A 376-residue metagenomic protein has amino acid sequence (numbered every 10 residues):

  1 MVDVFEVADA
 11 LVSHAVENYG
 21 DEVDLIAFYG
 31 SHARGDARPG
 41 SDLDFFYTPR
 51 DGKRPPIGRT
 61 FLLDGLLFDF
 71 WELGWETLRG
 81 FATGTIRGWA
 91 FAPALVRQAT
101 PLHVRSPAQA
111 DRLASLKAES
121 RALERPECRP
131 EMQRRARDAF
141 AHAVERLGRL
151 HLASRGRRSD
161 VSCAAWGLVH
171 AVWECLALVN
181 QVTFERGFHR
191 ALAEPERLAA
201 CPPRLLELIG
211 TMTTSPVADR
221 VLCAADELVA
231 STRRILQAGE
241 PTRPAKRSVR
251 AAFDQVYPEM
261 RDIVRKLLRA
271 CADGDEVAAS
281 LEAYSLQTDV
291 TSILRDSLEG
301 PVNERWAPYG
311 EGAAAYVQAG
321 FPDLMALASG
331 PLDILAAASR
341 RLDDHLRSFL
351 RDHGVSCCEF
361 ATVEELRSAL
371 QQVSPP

Functional and structural regions predicted by a protein language model:
M1-S41, F46-R97, P301, E311: Metal-dependent nucleotidyltransferase catalytic core
V7-H14, R105-S115, E227: Short N-terminal helix-initiation segments at or just after the protein's N-terminus
V16-E17, F28-G30, L116-L123, E145 (+2 more regions): Short hydrophobic/aromatic-rich motifs at helix boundaries and adjacent loops
H32, D36, D44-P49, L66 (+8 more regions): Short, surface-exposed, charged/polar-biased interaction segments
W75-D138, H142-E145: Internal, well-ordered alpha/beta segment that forms a basic, Gly-enriched binding/recognition surface
C128-P376: Conserved nucleotidyltransferase catalytic core and NTase-mimicking acidic/glycine-rich helix/loop elements in nucleic
